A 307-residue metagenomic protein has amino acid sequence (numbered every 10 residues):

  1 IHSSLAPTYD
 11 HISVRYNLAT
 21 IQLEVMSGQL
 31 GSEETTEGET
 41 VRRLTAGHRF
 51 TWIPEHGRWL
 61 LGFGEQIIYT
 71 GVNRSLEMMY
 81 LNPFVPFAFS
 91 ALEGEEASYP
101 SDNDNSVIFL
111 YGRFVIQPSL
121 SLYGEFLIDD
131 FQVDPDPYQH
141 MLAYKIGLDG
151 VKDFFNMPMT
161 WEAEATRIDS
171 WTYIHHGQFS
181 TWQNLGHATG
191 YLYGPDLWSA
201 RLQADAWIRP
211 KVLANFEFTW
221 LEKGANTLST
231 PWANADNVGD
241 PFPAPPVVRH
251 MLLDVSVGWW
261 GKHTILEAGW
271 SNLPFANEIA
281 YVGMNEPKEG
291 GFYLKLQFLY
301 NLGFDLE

Functional and structural regions predicted by a protein language model:
H2-H187, G194-W198, L202, W207 (+2 more regions): Signature for the C-terminal beta-barrel architecture of outer-membrane proteins
Q22, D254-S256, I265, K295: Ser/Thr- (and often Asn-) enriched beta-sheet segments in non-cytosolic proteins
F50, W259-K262, K288-E307: Outer-membrane beta-barrel "beta-signal"
A165-R167, W198, A268-N272, L294: Long protein-protein interaction modules used by eukaryotic assembly/scaffold proteins
G177, E286-E289: Charge-rich, low-complexity terminal tails
A233-P243, E278-N285: Flexible, solvent-exposed loop segments that connect beta-strands
R249-D254, W260, G269-S271, G291-Y293: Extended hydrophobic packing segments that form well-structured cores
H263-N277: C-terminal beta-signal and adjacent terminal beta-strands/loops of Gram-negative outer-membrane beta-barrel proteins
